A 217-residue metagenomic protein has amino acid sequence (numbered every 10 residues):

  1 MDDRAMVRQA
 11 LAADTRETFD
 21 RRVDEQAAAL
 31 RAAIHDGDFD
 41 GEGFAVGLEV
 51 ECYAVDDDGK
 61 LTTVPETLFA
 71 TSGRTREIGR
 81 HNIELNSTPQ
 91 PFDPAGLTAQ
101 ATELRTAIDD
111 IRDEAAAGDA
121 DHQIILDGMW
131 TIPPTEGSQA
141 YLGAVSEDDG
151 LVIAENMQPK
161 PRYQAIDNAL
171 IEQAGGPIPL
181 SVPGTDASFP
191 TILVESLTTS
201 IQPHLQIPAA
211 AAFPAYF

Functional and structural regions predicted by a protein language model:
M1-F217: Phosphate/nucleotide-binding catalytic core
